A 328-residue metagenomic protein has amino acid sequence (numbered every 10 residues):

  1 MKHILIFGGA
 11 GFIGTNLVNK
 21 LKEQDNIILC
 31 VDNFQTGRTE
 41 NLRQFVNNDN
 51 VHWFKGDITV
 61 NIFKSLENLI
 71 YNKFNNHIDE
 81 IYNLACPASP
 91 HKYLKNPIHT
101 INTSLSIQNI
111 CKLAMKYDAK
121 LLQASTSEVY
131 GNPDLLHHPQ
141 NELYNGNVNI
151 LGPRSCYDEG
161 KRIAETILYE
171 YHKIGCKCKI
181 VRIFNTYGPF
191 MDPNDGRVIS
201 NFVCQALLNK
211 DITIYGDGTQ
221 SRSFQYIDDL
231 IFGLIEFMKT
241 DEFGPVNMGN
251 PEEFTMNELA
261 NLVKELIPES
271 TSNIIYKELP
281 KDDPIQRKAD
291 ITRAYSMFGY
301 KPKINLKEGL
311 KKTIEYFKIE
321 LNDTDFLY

Functional and structural regions predicted by a protein language model:
M1-F184, D228, K312, Y316 (+2 more regions): N-terminal Rossmann-like NAD(P)+-binding domain of SDR-like oxidoreductases, especially those catalyzing
G14, V60, M191-D192, S223: Nucleotide-sugar-dependent glycosyltransferase donor-binding/catalytic pocket residues
L17, G56, N185, C204-Y328: C-terminal substrate-binding subdomain of Rossmann-fold SDR/epimerase-dehydratase oxidoreductases
T36, P189, N250: Short, conserved catalytic or interaction motifs in soluble domains
L94-N96, L135, F190-D195, I285: Short, solvent-exposed loop/turn segments at secondary-structure boundaries
L136, G152, M191-D195, E252 (+2 more regions): Residue-level signature of the cytosolic catalytic core of signaling kinases
I163, I167-Y171, F202, L259 (+1 more regions): Hydrophobic alpha-helix immediately C-terminal to the catalytic Tyr-X-X-X-Lys motif of short-chain
